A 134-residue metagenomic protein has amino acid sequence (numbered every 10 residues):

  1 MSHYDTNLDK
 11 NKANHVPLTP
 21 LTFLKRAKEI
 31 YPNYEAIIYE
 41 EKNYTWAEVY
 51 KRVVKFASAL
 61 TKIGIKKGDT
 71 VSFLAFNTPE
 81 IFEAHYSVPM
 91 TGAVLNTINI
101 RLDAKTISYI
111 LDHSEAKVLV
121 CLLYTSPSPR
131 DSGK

Functional and structural regions predicted by a protein language model:
M1-P17: Flexible, non-catalytic linker and terminal segments flanking ANL/adenylate-forming cores
H15-E35: A short N-terminal helical cap/helix-turn-helix that marks the beginning of AMP-binding/adenylate-forming
N33-T78, F82-Y86, D103-S108: Conserved AMP-binding/adenylate-forming core of the ANL superfamily
G92: Structured binding elements
S114: Active-site charged/polar residues at nucleotide-handling catalytic sites that mediate phosphoryl, nucleotidyl
Y124-P129: Conserved small/polar residues in nucleotide/adenosyl-binding loops
